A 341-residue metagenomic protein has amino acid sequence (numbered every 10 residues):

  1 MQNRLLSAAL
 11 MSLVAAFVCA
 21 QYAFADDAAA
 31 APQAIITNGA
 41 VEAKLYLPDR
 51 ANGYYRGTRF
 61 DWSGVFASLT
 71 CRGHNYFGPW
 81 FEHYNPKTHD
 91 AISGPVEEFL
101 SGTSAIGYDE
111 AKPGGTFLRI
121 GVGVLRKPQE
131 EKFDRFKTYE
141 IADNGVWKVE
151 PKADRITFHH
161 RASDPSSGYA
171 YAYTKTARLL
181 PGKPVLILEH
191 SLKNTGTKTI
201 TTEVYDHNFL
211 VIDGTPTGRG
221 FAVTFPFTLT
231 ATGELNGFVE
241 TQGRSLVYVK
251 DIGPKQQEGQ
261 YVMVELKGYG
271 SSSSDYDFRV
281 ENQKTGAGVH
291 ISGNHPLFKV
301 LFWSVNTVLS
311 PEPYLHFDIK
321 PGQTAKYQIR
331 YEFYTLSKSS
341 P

Functional and structural regions predicted by a protein language model:
M1-R4: N-terminal secretory signal peptides that target proteins for export/translocation
A8-A20: Bacterial N-terminal signal peptides
A25-I187, T195-T201, H207-P341: Surface-exposed acidic/polar loop and edge beta-strand patches at domain peripheries
